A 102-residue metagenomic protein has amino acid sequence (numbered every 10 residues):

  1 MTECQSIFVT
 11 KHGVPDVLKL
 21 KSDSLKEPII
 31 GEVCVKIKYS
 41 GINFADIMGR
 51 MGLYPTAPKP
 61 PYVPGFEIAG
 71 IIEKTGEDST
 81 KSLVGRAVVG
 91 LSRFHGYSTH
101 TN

Functional and structural regions predicted by a protein language model:
M1-C4: Eukaryotic N-terminal low-complexity, Ser/Thr- and Lys/Arg-rich leader segments that predominantly function as
T10-V14, S40-I42: Short polar catalytic/cofactor-binding loops
P15-L20, L53-Y54: Short gly/ser/thr-rich secondary-structure transition/capping motifs
K19-K26, N102: Generic structural detector for well-ordered beta-strands
S24-G41, L53-H95: Glycine-rich beta-strand-centered segment in the early N-terminal region that forms part of a ligand/cofactor-binding
A45-M51: Cytochrome P450 core scaffold surrounding the K-helix E-X-X-R motif and the conserved "meander" helix-loop region
H95-N102: Short, Lys/Arg- and Gly-enriched loop/turn segments at beta-strand edges
